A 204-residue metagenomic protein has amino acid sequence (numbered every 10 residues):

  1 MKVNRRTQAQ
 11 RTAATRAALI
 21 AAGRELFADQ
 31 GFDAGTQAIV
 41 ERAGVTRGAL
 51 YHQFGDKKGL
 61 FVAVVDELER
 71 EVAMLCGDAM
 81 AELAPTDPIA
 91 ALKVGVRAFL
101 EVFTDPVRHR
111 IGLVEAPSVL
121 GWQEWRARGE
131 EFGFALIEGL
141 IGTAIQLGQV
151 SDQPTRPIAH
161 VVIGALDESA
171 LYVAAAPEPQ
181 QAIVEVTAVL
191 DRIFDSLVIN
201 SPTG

Functional and structural regions predicted by a protein language model:
M1-Q30, T36-R42, K58-V62: Basic, helix-initiating cap at the start of DNA-binding domains
A43-F54: Short hydrophobic/aromatic patch on the recognition helix
V62-L68: Alpha-helical DNA-contacting segments of helix-turn-helix folds
A63, G77-D105, I158-V162: Hydrophobic alpha-helical connector segments
R70-M74, W122-L147, R156-H160, V184 (+1 more regions): Amphipathic alpha-helical packing segments from all-alpha helical-bundle domains
A91, A98-E101, E138, D152-Y172 (+1 more regions): Hydrophobic alpha-helical segments that form the core of small-molecule binding pockets and/or dimer interfaces
L100-E138, L171, A175, P179-Q180: Short secondary-structure transition hinges
